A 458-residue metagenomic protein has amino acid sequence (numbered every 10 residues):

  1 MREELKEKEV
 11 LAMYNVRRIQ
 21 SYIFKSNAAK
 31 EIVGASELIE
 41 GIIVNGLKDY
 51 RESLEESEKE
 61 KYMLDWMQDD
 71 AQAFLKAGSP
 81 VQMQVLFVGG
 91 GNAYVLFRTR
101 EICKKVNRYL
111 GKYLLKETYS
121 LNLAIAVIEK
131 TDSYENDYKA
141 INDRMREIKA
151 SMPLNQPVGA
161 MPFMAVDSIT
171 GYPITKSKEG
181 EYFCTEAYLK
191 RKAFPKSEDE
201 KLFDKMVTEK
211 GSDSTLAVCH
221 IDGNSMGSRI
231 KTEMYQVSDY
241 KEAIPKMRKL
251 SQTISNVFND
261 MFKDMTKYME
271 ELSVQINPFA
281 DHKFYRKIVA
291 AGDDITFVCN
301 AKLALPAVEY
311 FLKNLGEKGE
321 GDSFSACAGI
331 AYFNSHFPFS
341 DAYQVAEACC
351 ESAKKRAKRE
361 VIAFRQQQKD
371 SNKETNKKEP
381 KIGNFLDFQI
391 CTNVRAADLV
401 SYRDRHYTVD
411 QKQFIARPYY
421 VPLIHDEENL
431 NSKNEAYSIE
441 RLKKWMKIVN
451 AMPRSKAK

Functional and structural regions predicted by a protein language model:
M1-K458: Regulatory and interdomain segments flanking nucleotide-handling catalytic cores in signaling/defense enzymes
